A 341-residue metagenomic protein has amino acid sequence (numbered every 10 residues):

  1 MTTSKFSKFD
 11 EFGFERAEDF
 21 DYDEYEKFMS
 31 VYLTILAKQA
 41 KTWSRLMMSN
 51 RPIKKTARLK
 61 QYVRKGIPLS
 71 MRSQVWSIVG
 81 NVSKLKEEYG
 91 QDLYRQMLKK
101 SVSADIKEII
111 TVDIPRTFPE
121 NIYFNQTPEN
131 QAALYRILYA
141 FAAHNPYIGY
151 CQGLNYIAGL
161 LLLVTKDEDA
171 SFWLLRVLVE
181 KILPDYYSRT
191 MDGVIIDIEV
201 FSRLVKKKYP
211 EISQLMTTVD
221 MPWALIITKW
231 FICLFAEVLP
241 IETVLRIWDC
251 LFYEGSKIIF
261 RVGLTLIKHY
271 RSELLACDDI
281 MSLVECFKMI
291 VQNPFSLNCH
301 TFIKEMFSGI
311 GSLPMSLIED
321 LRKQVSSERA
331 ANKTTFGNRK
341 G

Functional and structural regions predicted by a protein language model:
M1-A142, L162, P314, R322-G341: N-terminal transition regions in large eukaryotic proteins
D21, K38-K41, R58, R261-G341: C-terminal regulatory/linker segments that are acidic, Ser/Thr- and Pro-rich and often disordered or coiled-coil
S77-L85, Y156-I157, R176-K181, D249-Y253: Amphipathic alpha-helical scaffolding segments
Y94-I137, S171-T228: Alpha-helical cores of eukaryotic small-GTPase signaling modules
G153-Y156, L160, E168-L174: Classical protein tyrosine phosphatase
A158-L162, L178-V179, L183, F201 (+2 more regions): Hydrophobic residues within the alpha-helices of tandem HEAT/HEAT-like
V164-T165, S171, I226-Q292: Alpha-helical catalytic/interaction cores of small GTPase-regulatory modules
